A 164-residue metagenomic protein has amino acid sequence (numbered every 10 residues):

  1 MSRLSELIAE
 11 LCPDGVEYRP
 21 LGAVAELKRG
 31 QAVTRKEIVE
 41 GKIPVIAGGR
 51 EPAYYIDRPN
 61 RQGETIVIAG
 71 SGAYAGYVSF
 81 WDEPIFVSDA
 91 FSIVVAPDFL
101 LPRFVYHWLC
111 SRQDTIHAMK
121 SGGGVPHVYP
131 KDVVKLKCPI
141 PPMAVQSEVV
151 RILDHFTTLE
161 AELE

Functional and structural regions predicted by a protein language model:
M1, G15-E17, L101, V134-E164: Amphipathic alpha-helical segments
M1-L11, S71: Accessory (non-catalytic) regions of SAM-dependent nucleic-acid methyltransferases and partner specificity/recognition
S5, R35-E37, A90-F91, R103-E148: Intrinsic, low-complexity N-terminal interaction/targeting segments
L7-Q31, K36, E40-A47: Non-catalytic DNA-recognition/assembly elements of restriction-modification systems
L11, V95, P139: Short, charged/polar micro-motifs that form catalytic or ligand-binding hotspots
V16-A25, I43, Q62, Y106 (+2 more regions): Short, structured motif recognition centered on aromatic/hydrophobic residues
R29-G30, E51, D114: Generic structural signal for secondary-structure transition and capping sites
A47-C110, G122, Y129: A short beta-sheet element
